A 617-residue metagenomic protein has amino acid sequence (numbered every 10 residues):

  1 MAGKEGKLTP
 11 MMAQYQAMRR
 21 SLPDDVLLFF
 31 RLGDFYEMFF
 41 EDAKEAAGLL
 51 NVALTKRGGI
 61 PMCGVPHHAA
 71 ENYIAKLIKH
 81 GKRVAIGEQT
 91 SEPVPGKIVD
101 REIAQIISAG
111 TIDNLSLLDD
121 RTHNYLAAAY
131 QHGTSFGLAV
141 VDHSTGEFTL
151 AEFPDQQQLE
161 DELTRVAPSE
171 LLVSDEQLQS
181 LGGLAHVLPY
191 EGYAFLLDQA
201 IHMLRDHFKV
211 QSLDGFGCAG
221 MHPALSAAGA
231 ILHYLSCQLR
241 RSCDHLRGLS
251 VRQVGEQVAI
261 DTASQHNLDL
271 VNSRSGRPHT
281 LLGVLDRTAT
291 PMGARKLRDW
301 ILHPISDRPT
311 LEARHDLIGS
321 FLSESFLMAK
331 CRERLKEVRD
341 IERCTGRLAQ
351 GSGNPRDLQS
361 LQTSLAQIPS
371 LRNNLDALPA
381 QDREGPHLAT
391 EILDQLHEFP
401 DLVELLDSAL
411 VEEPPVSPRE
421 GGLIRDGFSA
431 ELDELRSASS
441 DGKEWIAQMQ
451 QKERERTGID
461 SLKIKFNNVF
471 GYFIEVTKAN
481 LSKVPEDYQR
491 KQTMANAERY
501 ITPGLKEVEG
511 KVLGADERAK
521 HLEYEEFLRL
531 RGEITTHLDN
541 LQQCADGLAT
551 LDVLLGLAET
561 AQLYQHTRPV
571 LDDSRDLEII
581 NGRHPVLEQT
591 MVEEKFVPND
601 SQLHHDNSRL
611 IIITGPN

Functional and structural regions predicted by a protein language model:
M1-S320, A329, K336-A349, G353-Q451 (+1 more regions): Charged catalytic and DNA/RNA-contacting regions of genome-maintenance and nucleic-acid-processing enzymes
V26-L28, A447, R454-K478, P485: Extended, charged helical/alpha-beta scaffold domains that provide interaction surfaces
F40-A43, M221, A289, A294-R295 (+3 more regions): ATPase nucleotide-binding head domains, primarily ABC-like/P-loop NTPase cores
T90-E92, D142, N467, T477 (+2 more regions): Acidic/polar residues at beta-strand termini and the immediately following turn/coil
P168-S174, G504-T535: Conserved catalytic alpha/beta cores of large enzymes that bind or transform nucleotide phosphates and polynucleotides
P304, E324-L327, N354, G421-I424 (+8 more regions): Amphipathic alpha-helical coiled-coil segments and their boundaries
Q350, N354, S364-Q367, H387-E391 (+3 more regions): Charged, surface-exposed helical/loop "interaction arms" that form contiguous linear patches used for dimerization
